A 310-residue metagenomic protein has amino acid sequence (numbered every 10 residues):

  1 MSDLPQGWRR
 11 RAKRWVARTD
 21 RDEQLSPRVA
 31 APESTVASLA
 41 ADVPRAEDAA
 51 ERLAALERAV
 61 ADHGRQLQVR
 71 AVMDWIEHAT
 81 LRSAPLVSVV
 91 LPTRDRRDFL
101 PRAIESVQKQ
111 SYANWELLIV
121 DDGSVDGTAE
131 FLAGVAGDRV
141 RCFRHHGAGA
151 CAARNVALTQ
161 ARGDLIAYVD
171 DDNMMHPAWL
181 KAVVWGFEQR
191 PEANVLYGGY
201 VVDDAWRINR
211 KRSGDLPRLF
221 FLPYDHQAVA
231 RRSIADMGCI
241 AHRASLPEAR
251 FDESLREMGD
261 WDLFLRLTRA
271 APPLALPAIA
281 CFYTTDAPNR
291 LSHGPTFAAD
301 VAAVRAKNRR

Functional and structural regions predicted by a protein language model:
D48-S106: N-proximal low-complexity "stem/linker" segments adjacent to membrane-targeting elements
A84-V87, Q108-I119, G127, D138-R141: Short loop->beta transition adjacent to catalytic acidic/histidine clusters or analogous donor-positioning motifs
S106, A113, D121-E130, G147 (+1 more regions): A conserved acidic beta->alpha catalytic loop
G127, N173-G186: Acidic donor-binding/catalytic loop of UDP-sugar-dependent glycosyltransferases, especially processive GT2
H145-A161: Glycine-rich, basic loop-to-helix element that forms the pyrophosphate-binding segment of sugar-nucleotide handling
A150-A153, L180-P247, P277, D286 (+1 more regions): Flexible acidic/His/Gly-enriched loops in nucleotide-sugar-dependent glycosyltransferase catalytic domains
I166: Short aromatic/hydrophobic "clamp" motif used to bind/position activated sugar donors
R256-L263: Acidic donor-binding loop at a coil-to-helix junction in glycosyltransferase catalytic cores that engages
